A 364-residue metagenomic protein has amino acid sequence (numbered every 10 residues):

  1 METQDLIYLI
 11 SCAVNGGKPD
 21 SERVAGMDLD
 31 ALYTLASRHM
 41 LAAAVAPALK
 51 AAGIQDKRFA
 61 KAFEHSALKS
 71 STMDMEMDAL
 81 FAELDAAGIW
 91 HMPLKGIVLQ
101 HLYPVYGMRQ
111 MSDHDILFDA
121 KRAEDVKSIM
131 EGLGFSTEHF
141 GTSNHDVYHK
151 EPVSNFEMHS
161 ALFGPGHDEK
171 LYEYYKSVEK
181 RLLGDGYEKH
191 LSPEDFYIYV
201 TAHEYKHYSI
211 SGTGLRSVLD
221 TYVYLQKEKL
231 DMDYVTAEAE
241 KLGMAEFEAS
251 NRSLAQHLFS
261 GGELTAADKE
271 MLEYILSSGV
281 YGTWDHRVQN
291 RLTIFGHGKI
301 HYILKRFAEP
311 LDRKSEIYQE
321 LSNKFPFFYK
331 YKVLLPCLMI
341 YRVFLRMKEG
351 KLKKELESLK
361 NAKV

Functional and structural regions predicted by a protein language model:
M1-S112, F118-V364: Conserved NTP-donor binding/palm subdomain of two-metal-ion nucleotidyltransferases/polymerases, i.e., the charged
